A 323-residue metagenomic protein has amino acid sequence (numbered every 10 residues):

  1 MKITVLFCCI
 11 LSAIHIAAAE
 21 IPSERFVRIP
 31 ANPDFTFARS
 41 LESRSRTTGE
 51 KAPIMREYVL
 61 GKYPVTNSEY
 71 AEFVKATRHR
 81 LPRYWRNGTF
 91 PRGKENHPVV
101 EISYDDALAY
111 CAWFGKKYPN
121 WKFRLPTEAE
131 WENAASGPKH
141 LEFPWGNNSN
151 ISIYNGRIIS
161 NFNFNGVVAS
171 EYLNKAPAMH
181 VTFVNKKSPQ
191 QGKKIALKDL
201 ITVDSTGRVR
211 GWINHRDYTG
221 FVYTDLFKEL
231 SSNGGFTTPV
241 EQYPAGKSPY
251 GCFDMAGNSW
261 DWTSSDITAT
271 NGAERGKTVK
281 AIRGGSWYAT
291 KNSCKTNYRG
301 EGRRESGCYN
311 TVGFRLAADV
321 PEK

Functional and structural regions predicted by a protein language model:
V5-A13: Bacterial N-terminal signal peptides
H15-A18: Sec/Tat signal peptide C-region and signal peptidase I cleavage site
E20-Y84, I102-D105, A256-G257: A short glycine-rich, aromatic-capped structural motif
P33-F37, L41-S43, H79-R80, T268 (+4 more regions): Active-site/binding-pocket entry motifs
S45-G49, R299-E305: Short, P/G- and charge-enriched loop/turn segments at secondary-structure junctions
G88-N96, I102-E301: Functional-site microenvironments in short loops/helix caps that host divalent-cation chemistry
Y288-A289, G302-V312: Repeated polar recognition positions within modular binding domains
N310-K323: Short, structured beta-strand segments at or near domain termini in extracellular proteins/domains
